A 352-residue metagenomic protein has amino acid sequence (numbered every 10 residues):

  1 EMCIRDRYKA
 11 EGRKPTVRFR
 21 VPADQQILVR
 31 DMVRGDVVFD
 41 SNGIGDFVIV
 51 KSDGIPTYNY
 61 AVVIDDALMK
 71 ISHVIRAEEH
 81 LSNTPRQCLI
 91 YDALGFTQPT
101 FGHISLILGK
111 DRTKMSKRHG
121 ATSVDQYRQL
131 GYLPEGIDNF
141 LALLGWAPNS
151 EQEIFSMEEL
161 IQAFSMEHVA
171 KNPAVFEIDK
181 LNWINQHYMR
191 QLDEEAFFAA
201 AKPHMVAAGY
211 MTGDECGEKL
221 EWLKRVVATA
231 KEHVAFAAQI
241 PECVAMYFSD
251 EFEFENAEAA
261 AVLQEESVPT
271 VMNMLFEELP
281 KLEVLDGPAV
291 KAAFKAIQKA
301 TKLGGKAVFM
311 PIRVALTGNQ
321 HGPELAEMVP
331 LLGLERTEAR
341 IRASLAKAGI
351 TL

Functional and structural regions predicted by a protein language model:
E1, R5-H103, L108-M115, S123 (+1 more regions): Active-site cores that bind ATP or allylic diphosphates and position pyrophosphate for catalysis
V50-K51, M69-H80, L108-F140, L144-E153 (+3 more regions): Conserved phosphate-binding loops in nucleotide/dinucleotide-binding enzymes
Y127-E135, K171-E177, E215-R225, K299-A307 (+1 more regions): Structural motif
G136, K180, F197, W222 (+4 more regions): Residue-level detector of well-ordered alpha-helical segments, enriched for hydrophobic/aromatic packing positions
F140-L141, N185, V227-V234, F294 (+2 more regions): Short alpha-helical scaffolding segments that buttress acidic/His motifs in well-ordered protein cores
E194-T301: Small-residue-rich helix-loop
G287-A348: Charged substrate- and nucleic-acid-binding regions of tRNA-handling and nucleotidyl-transfer enzymes, centered on
